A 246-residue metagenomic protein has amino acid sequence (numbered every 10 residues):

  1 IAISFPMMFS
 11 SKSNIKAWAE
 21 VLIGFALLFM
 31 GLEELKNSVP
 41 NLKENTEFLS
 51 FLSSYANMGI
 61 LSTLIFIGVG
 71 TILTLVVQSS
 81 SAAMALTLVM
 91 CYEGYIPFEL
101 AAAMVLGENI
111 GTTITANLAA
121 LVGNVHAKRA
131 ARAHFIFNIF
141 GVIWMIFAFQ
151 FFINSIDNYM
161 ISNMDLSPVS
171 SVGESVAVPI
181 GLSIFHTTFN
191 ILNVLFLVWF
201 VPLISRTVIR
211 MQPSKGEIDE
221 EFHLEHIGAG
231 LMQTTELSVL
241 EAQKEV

Functional and structural regions predicted by a protein language model:
I1, I23-M30, T71-L75, V89-E93 (+4 more regions): Transmembrane helix-bundle signature of multi-pass membrane transporters/permeases
I1, T74-G111, A120-V122, Q150 (+2 more regions): Membrane-interfacial helix-loop connectors
A2-S10, G24-L35, I67-T74, F140-F151 (+1 more regions): Hydrophobic core segments of alpha-helical transmembrane domains in multi-pass membrane transport and ion-translocation
I3-A17, A120-H126: Membrane-water interface regions at transmembrane-helix termini and the short interhelical loops of multi-pass membrane
L22, A127-F140, S167-P202, M211: Structural signal for the N-terminal portions of transmembrane helices and their immediately preceding loop/interface
L22-I72, M90: Helix-loop-helix hairpins and the membrane-proximal interhelical loops of multi-pass alpha-helical transport proteins
S50-G68, Y95-L100, S170-I180: Membrane-interfacial loop-to-helix junctions in multi-pass transporters
I191, V198-V246: Non-transmembrane accessory domains of multi-pass membrane transporters/channels
